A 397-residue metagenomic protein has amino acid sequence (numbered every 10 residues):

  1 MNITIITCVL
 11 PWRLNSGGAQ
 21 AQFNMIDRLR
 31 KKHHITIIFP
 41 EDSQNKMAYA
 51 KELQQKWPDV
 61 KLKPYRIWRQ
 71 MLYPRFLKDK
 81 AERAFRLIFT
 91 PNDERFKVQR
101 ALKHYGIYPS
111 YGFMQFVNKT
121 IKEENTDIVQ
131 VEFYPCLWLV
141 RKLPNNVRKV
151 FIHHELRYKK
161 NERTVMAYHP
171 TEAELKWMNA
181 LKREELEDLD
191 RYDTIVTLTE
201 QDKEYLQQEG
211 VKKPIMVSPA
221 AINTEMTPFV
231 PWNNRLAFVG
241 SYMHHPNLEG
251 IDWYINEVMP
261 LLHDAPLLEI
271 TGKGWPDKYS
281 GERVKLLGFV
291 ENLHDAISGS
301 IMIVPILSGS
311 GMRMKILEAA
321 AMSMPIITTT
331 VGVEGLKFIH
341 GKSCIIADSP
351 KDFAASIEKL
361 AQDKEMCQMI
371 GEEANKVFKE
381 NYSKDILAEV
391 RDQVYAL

Functional and structural regions predicted by a protein language model:
I3, L143-V165: Active-site proximal beta-strand in glycosyltransferases
K78-I128, Y134-L137, P170-R191: Conserved nucleotide-sugar donor-binding subdomain of glycosyltransferases
V150, Y158, L175-M178, L186-T227: Donor nucleotide-sugar binding/catalytic pocket of nucleotide-sugar-dependent glycosyltransferases
D193, I297-G311, M322-P325: Acidic donor-binding loop of glycosyltransferase active sites
V217-S298: Conserved catalytic-core segment of nucleotide-activated headgroup transferases in glycan assembly
K315-A319, P325-T329: Short hydrophobic beta-strand element within catalytic cores of glycosyltransferases and related nucleotide-activated
C344-K351, K359-E365: Conserved acidic donor-binding segment of nucleotide-sugar-dependent glycosyltransferases
E365-Y395: A charged, aromatic-enriched C-terminal amphipathic alpha-helix characteristic of glycosyltransferases across folds
